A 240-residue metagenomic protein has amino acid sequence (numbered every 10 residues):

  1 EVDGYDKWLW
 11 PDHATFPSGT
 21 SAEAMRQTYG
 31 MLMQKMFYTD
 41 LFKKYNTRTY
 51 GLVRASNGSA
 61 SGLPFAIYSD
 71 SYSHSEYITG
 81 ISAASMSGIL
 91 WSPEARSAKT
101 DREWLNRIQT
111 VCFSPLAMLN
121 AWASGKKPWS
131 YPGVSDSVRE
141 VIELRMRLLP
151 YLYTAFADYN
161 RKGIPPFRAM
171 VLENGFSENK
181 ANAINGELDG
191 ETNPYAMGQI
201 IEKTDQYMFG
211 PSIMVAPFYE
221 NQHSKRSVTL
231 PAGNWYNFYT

Functional and structural regions predicted by a protein language model:
E1-T240: Catalytic-domain carbohydrate-binding cleft regions of carbohydrate-active enzymes
